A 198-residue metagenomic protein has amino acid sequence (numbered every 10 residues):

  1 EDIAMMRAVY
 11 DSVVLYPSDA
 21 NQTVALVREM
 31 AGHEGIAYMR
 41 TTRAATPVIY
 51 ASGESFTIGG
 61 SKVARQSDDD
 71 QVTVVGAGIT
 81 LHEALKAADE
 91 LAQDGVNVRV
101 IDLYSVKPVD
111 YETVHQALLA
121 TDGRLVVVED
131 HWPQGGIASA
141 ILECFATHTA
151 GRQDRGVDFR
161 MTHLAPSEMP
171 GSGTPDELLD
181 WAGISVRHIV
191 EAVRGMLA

Functional and structural regions predicted by a protein language model:
E1-G32, A192: Conserved thiamine diphosphate
E29-I36, I141-F145: Glycine- and acidic-residue-enriched helix-capping/beta->alpha junction motif
R40-A198: Thiamine diphosphate
